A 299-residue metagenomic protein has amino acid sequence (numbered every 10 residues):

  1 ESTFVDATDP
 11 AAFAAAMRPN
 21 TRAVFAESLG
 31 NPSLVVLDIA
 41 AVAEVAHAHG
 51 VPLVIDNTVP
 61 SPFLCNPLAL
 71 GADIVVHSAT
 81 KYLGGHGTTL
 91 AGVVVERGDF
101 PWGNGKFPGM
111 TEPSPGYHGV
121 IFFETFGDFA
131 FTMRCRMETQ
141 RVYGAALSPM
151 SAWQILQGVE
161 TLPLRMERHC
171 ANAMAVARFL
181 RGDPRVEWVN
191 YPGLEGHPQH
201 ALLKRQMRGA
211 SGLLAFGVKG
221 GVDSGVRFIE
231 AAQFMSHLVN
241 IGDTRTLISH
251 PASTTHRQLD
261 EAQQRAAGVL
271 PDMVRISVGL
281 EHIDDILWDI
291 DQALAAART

Functional and structural regions predicted by a protein language model:
E1-D183: Conserved PLP-enzyme active-site core in the AAT-like
S2, P19-R22, R165, E230 (+1 more regions): PLP-dependent enzyme catalytic core of the Aspartate aminotransferase-like
A23, P52, I74, W188 (+2 more regions): Structural preference for beta-strand elements that scaffold enzyme active sites
V24, G92-V94, V189, L214 (+1 more regions): Well-ordered beta-strand positions enriched in small/hydrophobic/aromatic, beta-favoring residues
L29, T58-P60, L194, K219 (+1 more regions): Active-site beta-loop-alpha junctions enriched in small/polar residues
V95, A215-G217, S277-G279: Short hydrophobic/aromatic beta-strand micro-patches that form the beta-sheet surface supporting nucleotide- or nucleic
D99-F100, E160, G196, K219-G221 (+2 more regions): Short, glycine-/Ser/Thr-/acidic-enriched flexible segments
Y143-A145, A152, Q157, T161 (+4 more regions): Conserved small-domain helix->loop->beta segment predominantly found in fold-type I
